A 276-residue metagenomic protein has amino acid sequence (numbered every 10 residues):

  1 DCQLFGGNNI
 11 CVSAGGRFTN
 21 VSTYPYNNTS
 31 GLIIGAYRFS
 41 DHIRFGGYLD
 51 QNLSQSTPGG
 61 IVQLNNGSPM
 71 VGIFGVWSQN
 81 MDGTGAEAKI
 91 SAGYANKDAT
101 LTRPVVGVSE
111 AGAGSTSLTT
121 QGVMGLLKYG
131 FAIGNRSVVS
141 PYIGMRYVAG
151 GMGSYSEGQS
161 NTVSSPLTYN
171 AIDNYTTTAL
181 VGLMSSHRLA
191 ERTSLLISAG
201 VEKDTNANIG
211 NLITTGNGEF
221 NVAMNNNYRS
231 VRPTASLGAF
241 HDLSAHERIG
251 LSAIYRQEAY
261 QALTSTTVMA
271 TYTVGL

Functional and structural regions predicted by a protein language model:
D1-G134, N227, A253-V274: Outer membrane beta-barrel translocator domains of Type V secretion systems
T29-G31, F39, G75, L126-L127 (+5 more regions): Low-complexity repeat regions of mature extracellularly deployed or surface/particle-associated proteins
F45, G72, L167-L276: Outer membrane beta-barrel transmembrane domains
Q55-T57, N96-S117, G151-Y175, T205-V231: Solvent-exposed, glycine/polar-rich loop segments of beta-barrel outer-membrane systems
S91-A95, G144-M152: Solvent-exposed flexible segments
G134-R136, A190: Edge/loop elements at the starts and ends of beta-strands within beta-rich repeat scaffolds
P141: Mid-to-C-terminal polyanion-binding domains and interfaces
